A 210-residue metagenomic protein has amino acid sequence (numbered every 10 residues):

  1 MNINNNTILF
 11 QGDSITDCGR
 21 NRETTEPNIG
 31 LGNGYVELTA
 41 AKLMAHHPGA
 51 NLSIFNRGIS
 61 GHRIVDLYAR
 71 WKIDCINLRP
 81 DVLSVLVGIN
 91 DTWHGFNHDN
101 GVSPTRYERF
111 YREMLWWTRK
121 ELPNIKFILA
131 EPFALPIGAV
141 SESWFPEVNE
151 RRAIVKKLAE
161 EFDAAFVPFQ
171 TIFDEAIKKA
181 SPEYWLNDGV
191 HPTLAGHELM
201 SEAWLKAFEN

Functional and structural regions predicted by a protein language model:
N2-G30: Short glycine-rich His-centered loop
N2-N4, L38-S53, H62-N210: Alpha-helical cap/lid subdomain in secreted, periplasmic, or secretory-pathway luminal O-acyl-processing enzymes
T25-A45: Short catalytic helix/loop segments, enriched in acidic residues and glycine and frequently bearing histidine
I59: Conserved active-site regions of diverse hydrolases
